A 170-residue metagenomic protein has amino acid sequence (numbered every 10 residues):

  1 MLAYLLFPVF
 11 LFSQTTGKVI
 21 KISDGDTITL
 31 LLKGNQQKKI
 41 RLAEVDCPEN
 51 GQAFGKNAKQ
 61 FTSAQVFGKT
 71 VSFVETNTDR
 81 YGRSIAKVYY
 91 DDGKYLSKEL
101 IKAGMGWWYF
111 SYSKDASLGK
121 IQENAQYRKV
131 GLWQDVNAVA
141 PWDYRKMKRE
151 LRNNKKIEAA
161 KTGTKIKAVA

Functional and structural regions predicted by a protein language model:
M1-Q14: Bacterial Sec-dependent N-terminal signal peptides
L11-A170: Small beta-barrel nucleic-acid-binding modules, primarily SNase/OB-fold domains and secondarily Tudor-like barrels
